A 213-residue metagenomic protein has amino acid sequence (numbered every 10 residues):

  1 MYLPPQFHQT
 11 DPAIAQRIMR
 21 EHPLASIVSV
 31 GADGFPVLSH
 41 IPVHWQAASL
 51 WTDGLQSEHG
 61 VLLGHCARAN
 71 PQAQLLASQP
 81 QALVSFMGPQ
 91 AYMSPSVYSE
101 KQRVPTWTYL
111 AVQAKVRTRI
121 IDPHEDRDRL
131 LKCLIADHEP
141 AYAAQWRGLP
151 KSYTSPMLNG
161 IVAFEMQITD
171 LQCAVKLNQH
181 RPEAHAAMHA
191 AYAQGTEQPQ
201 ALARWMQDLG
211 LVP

Functional and structural regions predicted by a protein language model:
M1-S26: Short, basic/aromatic recognition patches
Q16, Q102-R103, Y153-P156: A generic local secondary-structure boundary/capping motif
E21-H22, S78-P80, G160: Structured helix-beta-strand junction loops
H22-R68, V84: Short beta-strand segments
D53-L55, Q74-L76, L177: Short histidine-centered beta-strand/loop micro-motifs that create catalytic or ligand/metal-coordination sites
H59, A67-L130: Short, structured beta-strand-loop surface elements
L62-L83, Q194-Q200, Q207-V212: An N-terminal domain-start capping segment
R119-P213: C-terminal edge-of-domain segments
